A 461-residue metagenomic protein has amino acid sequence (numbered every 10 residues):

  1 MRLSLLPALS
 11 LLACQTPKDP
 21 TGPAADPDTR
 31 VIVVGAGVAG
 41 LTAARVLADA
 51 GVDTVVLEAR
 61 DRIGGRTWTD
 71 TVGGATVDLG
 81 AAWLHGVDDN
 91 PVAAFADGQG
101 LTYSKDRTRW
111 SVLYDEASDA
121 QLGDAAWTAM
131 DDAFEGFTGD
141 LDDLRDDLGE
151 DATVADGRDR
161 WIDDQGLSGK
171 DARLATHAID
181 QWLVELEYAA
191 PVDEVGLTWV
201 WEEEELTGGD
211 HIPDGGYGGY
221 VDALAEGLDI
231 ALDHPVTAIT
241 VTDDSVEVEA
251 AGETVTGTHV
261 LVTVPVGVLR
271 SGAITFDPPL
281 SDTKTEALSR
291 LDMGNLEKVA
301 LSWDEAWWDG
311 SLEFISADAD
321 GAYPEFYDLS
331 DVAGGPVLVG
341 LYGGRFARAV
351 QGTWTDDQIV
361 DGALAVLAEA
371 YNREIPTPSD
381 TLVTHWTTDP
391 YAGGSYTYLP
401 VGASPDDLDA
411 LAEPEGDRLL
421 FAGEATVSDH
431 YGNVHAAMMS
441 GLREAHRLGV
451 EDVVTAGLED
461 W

Functional and structural regions predicted by a protein language model:
M1-A8: Sec-dependent signal peptide recognition, specifically the positively charged N-region followed immediately by
A8-L9, L458: Intrinsically disordered, low-complexity regions
L11-A13: C-terminal motif of bacterial Sec signal peptides marking the signal peptidase cleavage site
T16-P17, G22-W461: FAD-dinucleotide binding site
